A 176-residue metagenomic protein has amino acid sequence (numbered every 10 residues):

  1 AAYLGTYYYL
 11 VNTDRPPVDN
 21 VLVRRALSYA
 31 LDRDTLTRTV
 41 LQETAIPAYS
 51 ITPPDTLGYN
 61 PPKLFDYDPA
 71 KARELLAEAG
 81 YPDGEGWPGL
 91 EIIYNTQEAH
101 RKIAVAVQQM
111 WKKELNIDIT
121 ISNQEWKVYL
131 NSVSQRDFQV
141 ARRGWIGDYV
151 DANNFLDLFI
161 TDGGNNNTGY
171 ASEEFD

Functional and structural regions predicted by a protein language model:
A1, I93, T120-Q124: General small-molecule cofactor/ligand-binding pocket signal
A1-R15, R38-T39, P47, G144-W145: Extracellular/periplasmic solute-recognition and catalytic clefts
A2-L4, D83-G86, S134-R136, V150: Extracellular/periplasmic catalytic domains that process cell-envelope and extracellular macromolecules
G5-Y7, P88, L115: Envelope-exposed proteins and targeting segments
N12, P53, D157: Residue-level detector of conserved, well-ordered beta-strand and adjacent loop positions that form binding/recognition
V18-Q109, K113, G169-D176: Append "and occasionally in soluble cytosolic enzymes with long acidic Gly/Pro-rich linkers
L22, T37-R38, G58, E74 (+4 more regions): Extracytoplasmic/peripheral linker and loop segments enriched in polar/acidic and small residues with frequent Thr/Pro
Q139-V140: Short, Asp-centered acidic motifs that coordinate Mg2+ and/or phosphate in catalytic or ligand-binding sites
